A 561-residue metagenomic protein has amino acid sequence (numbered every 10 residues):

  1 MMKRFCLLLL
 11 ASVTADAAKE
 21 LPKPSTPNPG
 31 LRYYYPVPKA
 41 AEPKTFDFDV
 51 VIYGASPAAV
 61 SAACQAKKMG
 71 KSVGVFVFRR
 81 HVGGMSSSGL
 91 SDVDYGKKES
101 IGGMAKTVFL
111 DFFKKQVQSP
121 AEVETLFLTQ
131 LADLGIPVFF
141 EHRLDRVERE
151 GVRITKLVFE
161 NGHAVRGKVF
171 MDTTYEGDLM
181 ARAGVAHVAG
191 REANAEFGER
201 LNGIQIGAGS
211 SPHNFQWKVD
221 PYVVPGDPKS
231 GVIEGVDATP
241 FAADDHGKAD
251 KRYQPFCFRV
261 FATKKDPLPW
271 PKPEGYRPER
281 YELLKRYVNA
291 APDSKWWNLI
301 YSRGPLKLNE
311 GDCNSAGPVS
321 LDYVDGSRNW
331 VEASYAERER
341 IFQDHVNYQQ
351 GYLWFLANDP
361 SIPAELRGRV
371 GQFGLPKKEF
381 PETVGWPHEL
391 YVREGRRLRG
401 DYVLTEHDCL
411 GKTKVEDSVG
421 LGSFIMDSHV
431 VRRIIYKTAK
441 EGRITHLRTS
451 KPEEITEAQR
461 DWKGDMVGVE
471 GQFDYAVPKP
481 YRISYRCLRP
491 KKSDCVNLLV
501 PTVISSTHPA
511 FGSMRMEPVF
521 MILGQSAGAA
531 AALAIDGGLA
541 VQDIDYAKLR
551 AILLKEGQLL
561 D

Functional and structural regions predicted by a protein language model:
M1-R4: Positively charged n-region of N-terminal signal peptides that target proteins for export
L7-A17: Hydrophobic h-region of N-terminal signal peptides that target proteins for export in Gram-negative bacteria
P22-G30, A41, H163-V169, T173-L560: Flavin (FAD/FMN)-binding glycine-rich loop and adjacent Rossmann-like elements that form
P24-P29, K39, Q65, K71-S72 (+6 more regions): Conserved N-terminal/central alpha/beta ligand/cofactor-binding core
E42-S56: Beta1/beta-strand and adjacent pyrophosphate-binding region of the FAD-binding site in flavoprotein oxidoreductases
Y53-S56, F76-R79, M85, G89-L90 (+6 more regions): Active-site-proximal beta-strand/loop segments in catalytic clefts of secreted hydrolases
A59: N-terminal Rossmann-fold NAD(P) dinucleotide-binding loop
E148-A164: Conserved beta-strand-loop-beta-strand element in the redox core of flavoprotein oxidoreductases
